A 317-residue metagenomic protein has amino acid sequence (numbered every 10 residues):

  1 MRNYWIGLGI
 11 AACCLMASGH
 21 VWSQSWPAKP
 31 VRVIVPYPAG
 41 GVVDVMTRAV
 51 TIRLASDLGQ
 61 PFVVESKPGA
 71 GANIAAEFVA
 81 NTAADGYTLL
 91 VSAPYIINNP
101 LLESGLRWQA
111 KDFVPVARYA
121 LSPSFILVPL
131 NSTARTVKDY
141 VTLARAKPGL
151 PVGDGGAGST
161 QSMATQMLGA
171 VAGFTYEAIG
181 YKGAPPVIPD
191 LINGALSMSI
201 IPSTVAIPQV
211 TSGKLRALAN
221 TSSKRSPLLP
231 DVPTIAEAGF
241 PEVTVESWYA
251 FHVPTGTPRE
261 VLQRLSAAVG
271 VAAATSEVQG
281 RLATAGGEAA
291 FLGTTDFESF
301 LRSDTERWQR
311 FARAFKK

Functional and structural regions predicted by a protein language model:
M1-G9: Bacterial N-terminal signal peptides that target proteins for export
S23-D112, L150, A157, G173-M198 (+4 more regions): N-terminal (or domain-start) structured segment
A28-P30, V171, T211, T234-E237 (+1 more regions): An extracytoplasmic/periplasmic, membrane-proximal ligand-sensing/linker region
V45, A49, R53, I74 (+14 more regions): Extracytoplasmic/secreted proteins, especially bacterial periplasmic and envelope-associated proteins
N81-Y87, L101-P186, I235, W248-R281: Hinge/capping helix and adjacent helix->loop/strand transition within the periplasmic-binding protein
Y95-E103, M167-V171, M198-V232: A ligand-binding cleft/hinge motif common to bilobed small-molecule-binding domains
